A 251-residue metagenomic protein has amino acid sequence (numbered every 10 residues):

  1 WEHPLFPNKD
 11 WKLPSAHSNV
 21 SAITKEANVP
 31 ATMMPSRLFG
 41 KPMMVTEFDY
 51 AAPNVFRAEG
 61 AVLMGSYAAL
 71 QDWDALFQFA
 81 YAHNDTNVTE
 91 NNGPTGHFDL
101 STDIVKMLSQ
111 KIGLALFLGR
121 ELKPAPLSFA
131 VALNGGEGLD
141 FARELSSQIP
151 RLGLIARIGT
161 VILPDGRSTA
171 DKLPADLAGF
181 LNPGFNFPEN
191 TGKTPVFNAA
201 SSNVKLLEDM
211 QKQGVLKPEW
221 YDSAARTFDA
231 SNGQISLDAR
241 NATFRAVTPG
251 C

Functional and structural regions predicted by a protein language model:
W1-A52: Glycoside hydrolase catalytic-domain groove-lining segments
P4-S15, L76-V88, G119-L127: Hydrophobic transmembrane alpha-helix bundles
L38-F39, Q71, K111: Short, solvent-exposed loop/turn segments at the edges of secondary structure
M43-V45, L76, G113: Generic structural hydrophobic/aromatic packing signal, biased to beta-strands
P53, A58-G96: Substrate-binding cleft of secreted/luminal carbohydrate-active enzymes
N91-I112: Acidic, Ser/Thr-rich peripheral helices and adjacent loops at domain boundaries
L114-C251: Long, low-hydrophobicity ectodomains and other hydrophilic envelope-associated domains
